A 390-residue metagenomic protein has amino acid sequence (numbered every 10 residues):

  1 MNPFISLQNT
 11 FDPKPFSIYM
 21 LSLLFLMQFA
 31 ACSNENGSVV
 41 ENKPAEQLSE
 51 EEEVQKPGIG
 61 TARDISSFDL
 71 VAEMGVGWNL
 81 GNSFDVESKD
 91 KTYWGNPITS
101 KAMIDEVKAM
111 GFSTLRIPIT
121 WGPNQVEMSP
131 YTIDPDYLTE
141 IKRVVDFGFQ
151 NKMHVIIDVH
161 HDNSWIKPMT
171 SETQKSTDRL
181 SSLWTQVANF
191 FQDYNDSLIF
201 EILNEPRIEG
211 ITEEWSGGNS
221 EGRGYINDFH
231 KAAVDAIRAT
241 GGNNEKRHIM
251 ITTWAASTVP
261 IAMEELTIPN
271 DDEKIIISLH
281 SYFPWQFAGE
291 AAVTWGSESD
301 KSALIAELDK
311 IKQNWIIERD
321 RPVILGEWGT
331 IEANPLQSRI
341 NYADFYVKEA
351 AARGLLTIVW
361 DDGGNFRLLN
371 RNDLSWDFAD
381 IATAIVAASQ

Functional and structural regions predicted by a protein language model:
M1-K14: N-terminal secretory signal peptides that target proteins for export/translocation
Q28-A31: C-terminal motif of bacterial Sec signal peptides marking the signal peptidase cleavage site
S33-E35: Bacterial signal peptide processing site
K43-T114: N-terminal carbohydrate-binding accessory modules
L80-T99, E127-I133, E172, Q286-L304: Acidic/histidine-rich helix-loop elements that form or flank divalent-metal/phosphate-binding sites at the catalytic
P97-I98, I104-S113, T132-V159, M169-I202 (+1 more regions): An active-site-proximal structural segment forming one wall of the substrate-binding cleft that immediately precedes
D178-V293, D300, A306-I331, A352-L355: Active-site region of glycoside hydrolase catalytic domains
I305-D377: Substrate-binding cleft of secreted/luminal carbohydrate-active enzymes
